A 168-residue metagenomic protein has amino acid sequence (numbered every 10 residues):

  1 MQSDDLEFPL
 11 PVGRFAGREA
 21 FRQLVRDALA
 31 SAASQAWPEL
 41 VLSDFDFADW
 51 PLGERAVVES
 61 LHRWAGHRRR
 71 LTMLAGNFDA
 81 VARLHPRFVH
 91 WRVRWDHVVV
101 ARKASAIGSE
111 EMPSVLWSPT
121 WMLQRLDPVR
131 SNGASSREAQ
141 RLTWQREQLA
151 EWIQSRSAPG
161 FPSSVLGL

Functional and structural regions predicted by a protein language model:
M1-V41, F45-L168: PLD/PLD-like phosphodiesterase catalytic module centered on the HKD motif
